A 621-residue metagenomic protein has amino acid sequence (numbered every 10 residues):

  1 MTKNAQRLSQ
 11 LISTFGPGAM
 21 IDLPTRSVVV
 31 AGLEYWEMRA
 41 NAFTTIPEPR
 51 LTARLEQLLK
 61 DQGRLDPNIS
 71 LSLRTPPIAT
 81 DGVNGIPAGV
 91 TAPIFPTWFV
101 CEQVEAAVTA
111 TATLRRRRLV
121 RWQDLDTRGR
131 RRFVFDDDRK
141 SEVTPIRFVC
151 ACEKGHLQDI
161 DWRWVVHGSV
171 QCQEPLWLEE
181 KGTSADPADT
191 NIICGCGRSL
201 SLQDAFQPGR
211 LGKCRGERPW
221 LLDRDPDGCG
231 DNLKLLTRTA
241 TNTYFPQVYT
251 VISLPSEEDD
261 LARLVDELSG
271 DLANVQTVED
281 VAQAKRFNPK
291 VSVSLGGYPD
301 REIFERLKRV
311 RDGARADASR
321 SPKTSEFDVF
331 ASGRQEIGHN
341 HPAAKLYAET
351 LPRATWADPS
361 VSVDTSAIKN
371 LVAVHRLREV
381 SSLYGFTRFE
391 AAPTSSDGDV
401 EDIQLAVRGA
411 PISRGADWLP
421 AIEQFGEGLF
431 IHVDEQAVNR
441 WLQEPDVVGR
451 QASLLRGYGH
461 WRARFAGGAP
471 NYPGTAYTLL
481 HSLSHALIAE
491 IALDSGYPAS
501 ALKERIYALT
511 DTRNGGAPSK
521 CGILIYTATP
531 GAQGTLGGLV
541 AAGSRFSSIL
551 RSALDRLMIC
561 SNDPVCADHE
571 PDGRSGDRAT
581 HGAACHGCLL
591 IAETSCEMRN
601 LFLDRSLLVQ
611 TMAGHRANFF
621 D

Functional and structural regions predicted by a protein language model:
M1-V166, V170, P175-G182, E217 (+1 more regions): Extended, well-ordered protein cores
P187-D189: Extended acidic, low-complexity intrinsically disordered regions
I192-G197: C-terminal interaction appendages of subunits in large macromolecular complexes
R198-D204: Short Cys/His-rich micro-motifs in 6-15 aa windows
Q207-G209, W220, P226-C229, L236: Extended acidic/polar, glycine-enriched regions that form or flank non-catalytic beta-rich accessory modules
